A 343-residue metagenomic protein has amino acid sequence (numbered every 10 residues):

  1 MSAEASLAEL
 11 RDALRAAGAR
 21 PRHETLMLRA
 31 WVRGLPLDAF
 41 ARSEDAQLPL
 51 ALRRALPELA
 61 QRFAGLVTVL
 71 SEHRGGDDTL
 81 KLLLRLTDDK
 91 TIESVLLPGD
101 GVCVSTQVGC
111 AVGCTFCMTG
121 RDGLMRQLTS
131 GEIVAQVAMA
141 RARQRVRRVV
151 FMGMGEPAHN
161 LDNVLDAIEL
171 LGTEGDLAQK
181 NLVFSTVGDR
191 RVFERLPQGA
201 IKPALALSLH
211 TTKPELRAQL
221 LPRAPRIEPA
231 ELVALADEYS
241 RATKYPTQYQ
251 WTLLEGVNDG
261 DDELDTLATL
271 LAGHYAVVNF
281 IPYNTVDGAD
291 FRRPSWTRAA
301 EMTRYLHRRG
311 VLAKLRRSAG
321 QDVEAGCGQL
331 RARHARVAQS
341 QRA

Functional and structural regions predicted by a protein language model:
M1-D89, D237-Y245, L253-A343: Auxiliary Fe-S-binding modules of radical SAM enzymes
T91-E93: Short, mixed charged/polar active-site loops that provide acid/base catalysis or chelate metal/phosphate cofactors
L96-L97, N163: Residue-level structural signal for beta-strand termini and adjacent loop
L97-G131, M139: Canonical Radical SAM [4Fe-4S] cluster-binding loop centered on the CxxxCxxC motif and its immediate flanking residues
A111, D189-R191, P214, G320-E324: Alpha-helix N-cap/helix-start and coil->helix boundary motif
A135: Cys/His-clustered metal-coordination modules, chiefly Zn-binding fingers
A140-R309, K314: Conserved AdoMet/S-adenosylmethionine-binding subsite of the radical SAM
